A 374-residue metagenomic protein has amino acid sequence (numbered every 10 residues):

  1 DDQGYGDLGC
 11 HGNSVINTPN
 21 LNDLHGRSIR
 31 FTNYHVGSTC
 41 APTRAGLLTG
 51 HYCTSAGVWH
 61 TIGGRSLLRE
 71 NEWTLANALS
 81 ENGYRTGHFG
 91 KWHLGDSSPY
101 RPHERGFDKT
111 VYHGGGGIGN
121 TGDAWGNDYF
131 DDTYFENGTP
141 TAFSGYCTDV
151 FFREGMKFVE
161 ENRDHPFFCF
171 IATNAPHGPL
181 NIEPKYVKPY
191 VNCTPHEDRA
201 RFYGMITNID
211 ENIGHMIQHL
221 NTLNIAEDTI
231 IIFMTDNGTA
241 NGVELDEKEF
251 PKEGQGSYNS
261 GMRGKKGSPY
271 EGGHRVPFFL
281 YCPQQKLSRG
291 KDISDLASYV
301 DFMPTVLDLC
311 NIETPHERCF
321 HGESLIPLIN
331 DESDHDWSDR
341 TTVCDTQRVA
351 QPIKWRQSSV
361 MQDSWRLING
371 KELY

Functional and structural regions predicted by a protein language model:
D2-K371: Formylglycine-dependent sulfatase
Y374: Conserved, charged catalytic cores of large soluble enzymes
